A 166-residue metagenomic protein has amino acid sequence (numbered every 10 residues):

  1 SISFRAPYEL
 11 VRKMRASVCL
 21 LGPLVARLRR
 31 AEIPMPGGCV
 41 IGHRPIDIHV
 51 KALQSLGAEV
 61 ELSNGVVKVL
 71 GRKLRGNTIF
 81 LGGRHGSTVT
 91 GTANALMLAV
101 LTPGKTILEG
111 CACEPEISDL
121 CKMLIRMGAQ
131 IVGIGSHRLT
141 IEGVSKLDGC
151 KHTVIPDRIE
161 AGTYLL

Functional and structural regions predicted by a protein language model:
S1-L166: Structural preference for solvent-exposed beta-strand-turn elements and adjacent flexible terminal/loop segments within
